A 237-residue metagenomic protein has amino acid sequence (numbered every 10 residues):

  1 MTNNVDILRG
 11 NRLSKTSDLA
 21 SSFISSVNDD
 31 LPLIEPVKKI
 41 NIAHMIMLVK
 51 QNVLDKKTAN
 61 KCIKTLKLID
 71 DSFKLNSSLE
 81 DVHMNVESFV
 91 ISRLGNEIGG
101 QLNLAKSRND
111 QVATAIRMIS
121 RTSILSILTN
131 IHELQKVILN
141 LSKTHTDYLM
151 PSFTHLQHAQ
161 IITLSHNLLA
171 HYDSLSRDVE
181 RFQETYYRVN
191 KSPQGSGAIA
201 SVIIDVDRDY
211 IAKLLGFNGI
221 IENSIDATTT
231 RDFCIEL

Functional and structural regions predicted by a protein language model:
T2-S201, D205-L214, G219: A helix-coil-helix interface module used to build multimeric assemblies and to scaffold catalytic/cofactor sites
L215-L237: Acidic, glycine-rich loop-and-beta core segments that form the ion-binding/anion-interacting portion of active sites
